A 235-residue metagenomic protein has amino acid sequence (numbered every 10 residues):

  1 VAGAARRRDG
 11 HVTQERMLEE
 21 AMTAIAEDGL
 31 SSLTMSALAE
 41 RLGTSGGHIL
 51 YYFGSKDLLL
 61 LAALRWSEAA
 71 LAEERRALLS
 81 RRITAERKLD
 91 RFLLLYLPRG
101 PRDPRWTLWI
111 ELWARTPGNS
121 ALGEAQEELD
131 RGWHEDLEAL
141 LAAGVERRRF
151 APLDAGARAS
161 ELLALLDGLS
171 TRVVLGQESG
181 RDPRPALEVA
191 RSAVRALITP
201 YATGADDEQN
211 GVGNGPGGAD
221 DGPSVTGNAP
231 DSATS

Functional and structural regions predicted by a protein language model:
V1-V12, A205-G215, D220-D221, V225-S235: N-terminal intrinsically disordered/low-complexity leader segments
T13-R16, E20-L58, A62: Helix-turn-helix
S55, G118-S120: Short loop-to-helix capping motifs
A62, E73-W106, G156-L162, L187: Hydrophobic alpha-helical connector segments
R65-L71: Short, basic, alpha-helical segments at the C-terminal edge of helix-turn-helix-like DNA-binding modules
E73, R102-I110, S120-R147, E188: Amphipathic alpha-helical packing segments from all-alpha helical-bundle domains
L78, L94-G100, L108-G118, A193-L197: Helix-loop "lid/cap" segments that line or gate small-molecule binding pockets
G123-E127, R131, V145-N210, N214: Hydrophobic/aromatic-rich alpha-helical bundle segments in the mid-to-C-terminal region
